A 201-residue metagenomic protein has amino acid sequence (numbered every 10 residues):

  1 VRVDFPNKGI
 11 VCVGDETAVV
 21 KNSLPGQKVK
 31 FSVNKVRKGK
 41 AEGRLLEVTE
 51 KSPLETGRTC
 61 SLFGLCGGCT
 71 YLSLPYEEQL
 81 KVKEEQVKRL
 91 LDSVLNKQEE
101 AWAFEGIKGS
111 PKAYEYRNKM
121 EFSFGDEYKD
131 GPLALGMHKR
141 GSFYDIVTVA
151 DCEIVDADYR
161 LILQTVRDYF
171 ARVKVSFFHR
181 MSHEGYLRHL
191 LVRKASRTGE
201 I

Functional and structural regions predicted by a protein language model:
V1-I201: Accessory RNA-recognition modules of RNA-modification enzymes
